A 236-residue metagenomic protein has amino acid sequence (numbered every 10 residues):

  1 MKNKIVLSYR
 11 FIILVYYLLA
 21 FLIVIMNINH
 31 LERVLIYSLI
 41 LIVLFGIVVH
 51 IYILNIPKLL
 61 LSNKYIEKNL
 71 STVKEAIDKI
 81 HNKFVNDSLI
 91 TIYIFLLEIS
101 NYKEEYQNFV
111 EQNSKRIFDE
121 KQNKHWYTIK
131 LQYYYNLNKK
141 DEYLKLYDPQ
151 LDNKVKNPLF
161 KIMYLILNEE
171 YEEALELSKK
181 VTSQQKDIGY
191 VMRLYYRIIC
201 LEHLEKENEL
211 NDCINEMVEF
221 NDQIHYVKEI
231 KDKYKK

Functional and structural regions predicted by a protein language model:
M1-E67: N-terminal alpha-helical membrane-insertion module
M1-N3, L35-I40, K68-I80, Y102-I117 (+3 more regions): Alpha-helical repeat scaffolds
I13-V15, V48-K58, N82-I92, F118-T128 (+3 more regions): Generic helix N-cap/helix-start motif at coil->alpha-helix transitions
G46-F118: N-terminal topogenic membrane-targeting module
L59, N63, I92-I99, Q132-Y134 (+2 more regions): Residue-level signature for tetratricopeptide repeat
K124-Y171: Non-cytosolic head/periplasmic domains of membrane-anchored proteins
V155-K179, Q185-E202: Hydrophobic secondary-structure block in the mid-to-C-terminal portion of proteins
T182-K236: Long, non-transmembrane cytosolic or organellar matrix-exposed soluble domains/tails of integral membrane proteins
